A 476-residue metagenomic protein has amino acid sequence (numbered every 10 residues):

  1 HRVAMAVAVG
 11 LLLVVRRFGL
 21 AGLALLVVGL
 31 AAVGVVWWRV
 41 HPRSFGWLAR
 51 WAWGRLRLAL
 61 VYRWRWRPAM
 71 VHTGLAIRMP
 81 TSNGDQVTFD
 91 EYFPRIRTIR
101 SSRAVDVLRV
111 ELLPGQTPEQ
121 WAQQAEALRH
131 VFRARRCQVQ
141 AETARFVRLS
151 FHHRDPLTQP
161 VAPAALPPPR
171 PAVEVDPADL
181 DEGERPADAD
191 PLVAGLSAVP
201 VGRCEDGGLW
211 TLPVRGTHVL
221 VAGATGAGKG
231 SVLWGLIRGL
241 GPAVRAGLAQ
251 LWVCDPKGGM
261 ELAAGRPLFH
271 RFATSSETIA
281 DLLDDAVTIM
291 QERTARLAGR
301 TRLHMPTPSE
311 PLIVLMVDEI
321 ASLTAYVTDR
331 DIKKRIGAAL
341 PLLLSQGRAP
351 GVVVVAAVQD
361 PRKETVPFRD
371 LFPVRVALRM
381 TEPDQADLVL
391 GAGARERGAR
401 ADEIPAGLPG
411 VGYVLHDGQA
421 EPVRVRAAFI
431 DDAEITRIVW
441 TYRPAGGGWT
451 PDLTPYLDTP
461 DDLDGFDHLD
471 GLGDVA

Functional and structural regions predicted by a protein language model:
H1, R43-R78, A433-I435, D458-D461 (+1 more regions): Acidic, low-complexity cytosolic linker/stalk segments
H1-W53, A172-A298, E310-D387, A394-G398 (+2 more regions): P-loop NTPase catalytic phosphate-binding loop
W53-L192, G207-G208: N-terminal "pre-motor" subdomain/linker immediately upstream of P-loop NTPase catalytic cores
T98-R100, V139-A141, D190-P191, V201-R203 (+4 more regions): Replace "in large, NTP-powered and nucleic-acid-processing enzymes" with "in large, NTP-powered factors and other
S101, V475-A476: DNA transaction DNA-binding modules
L112-Q120, L209, L303-P308, R362 (+1 more regions): Short acidic, glycine/proline-enriched loop segments that cap or flank alpha-helices
A127, Q138-Q140, T158-Q159, P163-P171 (+3 more regions): Conserved ATP-driven motor cores of ASCE-family P-loop NTPases powering translocation/secretion/packaging/pilus
A144-F151, R300-L312, Q359-P361: Glycine/charge-rich, flexible interdomain linkers and switch-proximal surface loops that mediate coupling
